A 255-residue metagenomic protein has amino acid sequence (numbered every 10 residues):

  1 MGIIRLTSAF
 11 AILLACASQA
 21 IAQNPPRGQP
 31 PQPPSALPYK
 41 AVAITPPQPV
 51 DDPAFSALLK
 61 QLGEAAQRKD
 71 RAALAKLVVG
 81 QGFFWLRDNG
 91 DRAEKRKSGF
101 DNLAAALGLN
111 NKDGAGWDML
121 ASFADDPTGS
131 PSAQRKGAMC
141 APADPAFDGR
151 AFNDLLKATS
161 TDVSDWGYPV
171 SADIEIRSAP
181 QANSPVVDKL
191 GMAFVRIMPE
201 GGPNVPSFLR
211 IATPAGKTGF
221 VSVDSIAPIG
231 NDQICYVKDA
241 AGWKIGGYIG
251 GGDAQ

Functional and structural regions predicted by a protein language model:
M1-S8: Bacterial N-terminal signal peptides that target proteins for export
C16-S18: N-terminal signal peptide c-region/cleavage motif recognized by signal peptidases
A20-A22: Boundary at the C-terminal end of the N-terminal hydrophobic targeting segment
N24-E64, K76: Short, low-complexity N-terminal intrinsically disordered segments enriched in polar/charged residues
D70-Q81: Short, well-ordered alpha-helical segments enriched in acidic and aromatic residues
G82-G99: Short, charge-rich amphipathic alpha-helical segments embedded in non-transmembrane helical bundles/solenoids
G108-W166, A212-Q255: Boundary regions of SH3-family modules and the immediately adjacent low-complexity/disordered segments in eukaryotic
V186-P228: SH3/SH3-like beta-barrel superfamily modules
